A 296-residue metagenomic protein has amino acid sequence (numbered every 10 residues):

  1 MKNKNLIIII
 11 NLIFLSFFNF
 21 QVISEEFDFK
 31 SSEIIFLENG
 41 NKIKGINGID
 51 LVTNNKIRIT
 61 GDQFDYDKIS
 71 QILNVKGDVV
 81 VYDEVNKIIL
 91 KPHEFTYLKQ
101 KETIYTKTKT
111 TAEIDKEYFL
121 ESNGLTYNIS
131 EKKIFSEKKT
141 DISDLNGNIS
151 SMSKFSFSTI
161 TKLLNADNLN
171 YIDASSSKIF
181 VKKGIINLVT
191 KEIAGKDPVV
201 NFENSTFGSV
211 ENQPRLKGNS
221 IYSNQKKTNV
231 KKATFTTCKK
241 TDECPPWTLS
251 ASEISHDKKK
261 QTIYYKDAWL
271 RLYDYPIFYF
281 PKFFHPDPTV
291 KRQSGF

Functional and structural regions predicted by a protein language model:
K2-E25: Classical Sec-dependent N-terminal signal peptides that target proteins to the secretory pathway
V22-F296: Structural signature for solvent-exposed beta-strand/loop edge elements and short helix-capping sites, enriched
